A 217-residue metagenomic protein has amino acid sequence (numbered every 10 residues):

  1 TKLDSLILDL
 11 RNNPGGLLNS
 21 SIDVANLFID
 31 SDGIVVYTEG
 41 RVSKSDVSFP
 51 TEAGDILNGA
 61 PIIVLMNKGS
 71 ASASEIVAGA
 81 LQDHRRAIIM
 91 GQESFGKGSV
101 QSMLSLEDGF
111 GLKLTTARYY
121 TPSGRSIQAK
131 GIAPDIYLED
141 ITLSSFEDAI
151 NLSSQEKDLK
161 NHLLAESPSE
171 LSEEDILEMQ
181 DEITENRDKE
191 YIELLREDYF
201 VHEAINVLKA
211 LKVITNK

Functional and structural regions predicted by a protein language model:
T1-K217: C-terminal "post-core" interaction segments
